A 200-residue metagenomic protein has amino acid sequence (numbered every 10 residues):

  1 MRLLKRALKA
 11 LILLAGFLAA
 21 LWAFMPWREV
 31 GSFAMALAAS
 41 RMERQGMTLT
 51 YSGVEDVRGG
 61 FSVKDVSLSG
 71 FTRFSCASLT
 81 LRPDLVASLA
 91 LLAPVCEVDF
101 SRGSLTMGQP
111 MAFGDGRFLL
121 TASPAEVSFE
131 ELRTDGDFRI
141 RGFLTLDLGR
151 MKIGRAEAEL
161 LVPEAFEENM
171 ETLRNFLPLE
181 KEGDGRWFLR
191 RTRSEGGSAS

Functional and structural regions predicted by a protein language model:
M1-L4: N-terminal Lys/Arg-rich, disordered targeting/topogenic segments
A7-F24: Hydrophobic membrane-insertion alpha-helices, especially the h-region of bacterial N-terminal signal peptides
W22-C76, P83-A90: Terminal hydrophobic membrane-targeting helix
Y51-D56, L68, C76-L91, G114-S128 (+2 more regions): Extended lipid/amphipathic-ligand handling interfaces
V63, F100, E126-R133: Transmembrane beta-strand segments that form the barrel wall of outer-membrane beta-barrel proteins
F71-R73, T106-P110, R133-R141: Solvent-exposed loop/turn segments connecting transmembrane beta-strands in outer-membrane beta-barrel proteins
F100-L105, R133-G136, A158-A165: Short, solvent-exposed aromatic-acidic interface loops
N169-M170: Extended amphipathic ligand-handling, pore-lining, and cofactor/metal-binding catalytic surfaces
